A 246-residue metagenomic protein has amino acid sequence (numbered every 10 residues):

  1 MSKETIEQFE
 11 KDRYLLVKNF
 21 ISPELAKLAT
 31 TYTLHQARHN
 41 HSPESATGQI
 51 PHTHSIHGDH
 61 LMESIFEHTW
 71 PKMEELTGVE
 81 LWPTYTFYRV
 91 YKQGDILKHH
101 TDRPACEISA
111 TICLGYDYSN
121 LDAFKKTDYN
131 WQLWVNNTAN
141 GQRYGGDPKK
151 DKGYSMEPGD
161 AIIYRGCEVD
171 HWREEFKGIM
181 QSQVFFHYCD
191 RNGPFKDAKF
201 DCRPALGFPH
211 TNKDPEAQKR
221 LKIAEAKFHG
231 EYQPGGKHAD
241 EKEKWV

Functional and structural regions predicted by a protein language model:
M1-T77: Non-heme Fe(II)/2-oxoglutarate
G78-F87: A short coil-to-beta-strand element that immediately follows conserved catalytic motifs
V90: Conserved active-site beta-strand element of glycosyltransferases/polysaccharide synthases
Q93-E168, M180-V184, D190-A205: Catalytic core of non-heme Fe(II) oxygenases with the double-stranded beta-helix
D170-K177: Short, Lys/Arg- and Gly-enriched loop/turn segments at beta-strand edges
G178-V246: Non-heme Fe(II)/2-oxoglutarate
